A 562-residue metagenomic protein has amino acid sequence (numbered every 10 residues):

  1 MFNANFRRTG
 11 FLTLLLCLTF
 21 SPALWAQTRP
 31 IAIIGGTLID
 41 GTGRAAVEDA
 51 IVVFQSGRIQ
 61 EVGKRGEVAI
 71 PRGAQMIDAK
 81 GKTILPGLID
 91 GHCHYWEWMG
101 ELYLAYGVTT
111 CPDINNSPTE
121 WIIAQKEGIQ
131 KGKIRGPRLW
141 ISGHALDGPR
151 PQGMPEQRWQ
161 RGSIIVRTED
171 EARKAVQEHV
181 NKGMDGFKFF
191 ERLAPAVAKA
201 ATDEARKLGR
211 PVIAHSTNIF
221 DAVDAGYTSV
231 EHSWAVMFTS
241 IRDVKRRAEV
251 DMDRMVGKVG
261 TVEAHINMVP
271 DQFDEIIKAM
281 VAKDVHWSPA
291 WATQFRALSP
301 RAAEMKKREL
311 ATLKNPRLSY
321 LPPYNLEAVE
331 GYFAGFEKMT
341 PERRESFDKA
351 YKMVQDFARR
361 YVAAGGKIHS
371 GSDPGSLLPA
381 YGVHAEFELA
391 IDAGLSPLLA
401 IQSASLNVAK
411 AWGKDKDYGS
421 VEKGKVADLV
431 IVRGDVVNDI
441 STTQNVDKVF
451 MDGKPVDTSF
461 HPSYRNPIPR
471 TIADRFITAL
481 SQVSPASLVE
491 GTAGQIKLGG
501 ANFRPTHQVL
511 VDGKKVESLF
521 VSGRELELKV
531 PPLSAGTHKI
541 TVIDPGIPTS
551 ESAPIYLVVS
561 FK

Functional and structural regions predicted by a protein language model:
G10-A23: Bacterial N-terminal signal peptides
I31, L38, T42-L85: Histidine-rich, glycine-flanked metal-binding segment
L38-I51, K64-R65, L378, S396-I401 (+1 more regions): Acidic, glycine-enriched loop/beta-strand segments at the rims of small-molecule binding/catalytic pockets
A74, D78-K133, P149-R158, A196 (+2 more regions): Metal-associated gating/positioning segment near the N- to mid-region
G100-I122, P137-H144, N181-L193, T202 (+4 more regions): Divalent metal-dependent hydrolysis catalytic cores, especially in the metallo-beta-lactamase
A175-F189, L193, T228, S240-A393 (+1 more regions): Active-site neighborhoods of metal-dependent hydrolases
P469-P505, T537, I547-K562: Beta-strand/beta-sandwich contexts
P531-G536: Surface-exposed, short loops/turns at beta-strand junctions within beta-sandwich domains
